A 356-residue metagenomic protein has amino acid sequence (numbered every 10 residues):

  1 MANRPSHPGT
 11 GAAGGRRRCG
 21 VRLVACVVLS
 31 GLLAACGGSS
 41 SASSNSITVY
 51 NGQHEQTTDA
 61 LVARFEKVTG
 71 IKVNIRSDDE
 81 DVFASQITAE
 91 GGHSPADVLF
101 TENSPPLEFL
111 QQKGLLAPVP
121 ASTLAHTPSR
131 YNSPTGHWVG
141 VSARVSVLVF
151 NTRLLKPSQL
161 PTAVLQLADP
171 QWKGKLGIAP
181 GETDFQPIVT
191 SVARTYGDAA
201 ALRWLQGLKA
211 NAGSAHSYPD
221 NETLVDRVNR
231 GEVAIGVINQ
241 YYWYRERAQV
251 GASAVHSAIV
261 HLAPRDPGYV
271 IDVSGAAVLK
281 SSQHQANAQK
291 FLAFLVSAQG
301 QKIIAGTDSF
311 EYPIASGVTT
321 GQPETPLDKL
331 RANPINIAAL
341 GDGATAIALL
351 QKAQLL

Functional and structural regions predicted by a protein language model:
L32-A35: C-terminal motif of bacterial Sec signal peptides marking the signal peptidase cleavage site
G37-S39: Bacterial signal peptide processing site
S43-L61, R76, S274: Extracytoplasmic "Venus flytrap"
G52-D59, D78-V82, S94-V233, W243 (+1 more regions): Extracytoplasmic ligand-binding site segments that recognize negatively charged/polar headgroups
P105-F109, A234-S257: A ligand-binding cleft/hinge motif common to bilobed small-molecule-binding domains
V147-L154, I271-H284, I303-T307: A bilobed periplasmic-binding-protein/Venus flytrap-type ligand-binding module shared by bacterial periplasmic
G174-P180, F294-V318: Periplasmic-binding protein-like
A199-A201, S309-L356: An extracytoplasmic/periplasmic, membrane-proximal ligand-sensing/linker region
